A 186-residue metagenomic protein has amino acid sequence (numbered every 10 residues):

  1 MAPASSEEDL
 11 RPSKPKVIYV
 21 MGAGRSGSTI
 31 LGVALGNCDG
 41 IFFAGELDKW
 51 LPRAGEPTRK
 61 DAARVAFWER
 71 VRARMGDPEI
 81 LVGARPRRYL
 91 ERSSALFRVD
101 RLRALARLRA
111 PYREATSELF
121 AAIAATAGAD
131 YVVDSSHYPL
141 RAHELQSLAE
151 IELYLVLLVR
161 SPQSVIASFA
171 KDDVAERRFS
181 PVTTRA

Functional and structural regions predicted by a protein language model:
M1-V17: Extreme N-terminal, non-catalytic leader segments that precede Walker-type/kinase nucleotide-binding cores
S13, G24, R109-Y112, D134-Y138: Aromatic-acidic/polar surface patches that form glycan- and anion
I18, F42, Y154-L157: Hydrophobic/aromatic beta-strand patches that form the interior of the parallel beta-sheet core in alpha/beta enzyme
V20-G32: Glycine-rich phosphate-binding P-loop
T29-I41: A conserved segment at the C-terminal end of the G1
N37, F43, K49, S164: Active-site micro-motifs of SAM-dependent methyltransferase domains
A44-V132: PAPS-dependent sulfation machinery
F120-A186: PAPS-dependent sulfotransferase catalytic domain
